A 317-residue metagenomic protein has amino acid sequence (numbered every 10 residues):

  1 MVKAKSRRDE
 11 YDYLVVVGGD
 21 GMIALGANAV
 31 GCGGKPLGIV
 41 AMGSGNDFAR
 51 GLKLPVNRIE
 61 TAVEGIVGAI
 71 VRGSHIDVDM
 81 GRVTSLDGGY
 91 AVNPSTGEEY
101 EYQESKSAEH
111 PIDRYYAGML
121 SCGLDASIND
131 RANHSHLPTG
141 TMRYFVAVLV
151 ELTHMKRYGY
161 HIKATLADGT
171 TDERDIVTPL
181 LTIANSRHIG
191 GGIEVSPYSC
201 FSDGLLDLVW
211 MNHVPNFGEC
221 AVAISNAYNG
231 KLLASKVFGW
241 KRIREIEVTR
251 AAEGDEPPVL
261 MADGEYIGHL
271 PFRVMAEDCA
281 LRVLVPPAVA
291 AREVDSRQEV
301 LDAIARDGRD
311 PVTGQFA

Functional and structural regions predicted by a protein language model:
M1, C32-P36, V40-P179: Catalytic core of DAGKc-family lipid kinases
M1-V17, A24, N28, E64 (+4 more regions): ATP/NTP phosphate-donor binding region
V15, G38-V40, V209: Hydrophobic/aromatic beta-strand patches that form the interior of the parallel beta-sheet core in alpha/beta enzyme
D20-I23, A41, I128, L181 (+3 more regions): Hydrophobic structural packing positions in well-ordered secondary structure
I23-A24, H269: Short, well-ordered alpha-helical microsegments
G26-V30, R50-L52, E194-V195: Short amphipathic alpha-helical segments
S121, D125, L180-Y198, E265-Y266: Glycine-rich phosphate/pyrophosphate-binding beta-alpha loops
A164-D175, E194-A317: ATP/nucleoside-binding phosphotransfer catalytic cores, i.e., glycine-rich phosphate-binding loops
